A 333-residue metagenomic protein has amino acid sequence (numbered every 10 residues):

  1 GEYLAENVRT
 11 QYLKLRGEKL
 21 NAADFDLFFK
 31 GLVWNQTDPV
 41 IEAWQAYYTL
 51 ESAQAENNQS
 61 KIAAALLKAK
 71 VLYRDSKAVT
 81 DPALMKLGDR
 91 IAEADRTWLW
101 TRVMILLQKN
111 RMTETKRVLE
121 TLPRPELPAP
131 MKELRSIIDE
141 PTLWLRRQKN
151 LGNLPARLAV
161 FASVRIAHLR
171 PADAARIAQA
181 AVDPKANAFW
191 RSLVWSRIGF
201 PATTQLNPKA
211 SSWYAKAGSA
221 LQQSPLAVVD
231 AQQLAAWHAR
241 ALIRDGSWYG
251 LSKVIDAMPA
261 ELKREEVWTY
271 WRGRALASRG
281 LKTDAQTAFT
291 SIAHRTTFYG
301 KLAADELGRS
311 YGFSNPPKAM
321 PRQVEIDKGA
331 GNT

Functional and structural regions predicted by a protein language model:
G1-T333: Extracytoplasmic and endomembrane cell-envelope/extracellular-matrix remodeling and assembly machinery
